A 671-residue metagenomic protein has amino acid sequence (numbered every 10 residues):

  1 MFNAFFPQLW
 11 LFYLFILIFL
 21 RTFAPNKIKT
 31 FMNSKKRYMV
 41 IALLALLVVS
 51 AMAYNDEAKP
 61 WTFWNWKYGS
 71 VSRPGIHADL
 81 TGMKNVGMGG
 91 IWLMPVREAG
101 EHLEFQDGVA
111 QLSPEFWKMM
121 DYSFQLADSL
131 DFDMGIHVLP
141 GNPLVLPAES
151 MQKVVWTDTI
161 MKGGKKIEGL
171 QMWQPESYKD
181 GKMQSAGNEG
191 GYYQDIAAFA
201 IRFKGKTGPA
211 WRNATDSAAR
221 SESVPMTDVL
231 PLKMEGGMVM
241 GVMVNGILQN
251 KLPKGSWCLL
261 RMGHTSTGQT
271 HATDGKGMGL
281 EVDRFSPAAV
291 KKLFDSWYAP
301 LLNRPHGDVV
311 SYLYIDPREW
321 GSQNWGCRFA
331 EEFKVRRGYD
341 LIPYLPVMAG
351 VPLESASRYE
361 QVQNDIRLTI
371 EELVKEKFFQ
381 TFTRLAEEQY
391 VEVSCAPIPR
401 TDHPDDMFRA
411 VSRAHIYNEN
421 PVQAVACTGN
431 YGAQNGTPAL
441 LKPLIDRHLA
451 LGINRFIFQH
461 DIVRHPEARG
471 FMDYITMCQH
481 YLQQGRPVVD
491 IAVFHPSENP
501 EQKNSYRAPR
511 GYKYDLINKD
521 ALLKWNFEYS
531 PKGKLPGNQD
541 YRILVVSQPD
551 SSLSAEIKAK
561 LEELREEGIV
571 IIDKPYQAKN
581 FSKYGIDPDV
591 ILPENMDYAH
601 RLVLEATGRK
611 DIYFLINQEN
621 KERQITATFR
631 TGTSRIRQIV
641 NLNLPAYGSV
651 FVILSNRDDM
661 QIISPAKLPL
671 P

Functional and structural regions predicted by a protein language model:
I18, T22-P25: Short, positively charged and aromatic/hydrophobic N-terminal segments
N33-V40: Bacterial N-terminal signal peptides that target proteins for export
I41-V48: Bacterial N-terminal signal peptides
Y54-G90: Mature N-terminal segment immediately following signal peptide/propeptide cleavage in secreted/periplasmic
W66, I76-H77, G90, Q111-N142 (+6 more regions): Carbohydrate-binding surfaces of carbohydrate-active enzymes
V96-G241, N250, M262, T270-H271 (+1 more regions): Acidic/aromatic-lined carbohydrate-recognition and catalytic surfaces of CAZymes acting on diverse glycans
S217-P300, V640-L670: Extended acidic/polar, glycine-enriched regions that form or flank non-catalytic beta-rich accessory modules
